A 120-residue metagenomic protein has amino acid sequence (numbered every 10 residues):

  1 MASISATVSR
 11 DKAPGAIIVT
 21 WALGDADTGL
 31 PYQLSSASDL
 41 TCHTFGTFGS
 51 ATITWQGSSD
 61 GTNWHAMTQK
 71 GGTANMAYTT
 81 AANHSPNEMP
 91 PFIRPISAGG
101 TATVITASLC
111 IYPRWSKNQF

Functional and structural regions predicted by a protein language model:
M1-I17, P113-F120: Short, intrinsically disordered N-terminal pre-domain segments
G15-I18, G61-Q69: Surface-exposed loop/edge segments in extracytoplasmic proteins
A16-D27: Extracellular beta-rich ligand/substrate-recognition surface
L30-S35, T68-F120: Beta-sandwich interaction modules
S35-T41: Extended extracellular/luminal ectodomain segments enriched in beta-structured repeat modules
H43-T52, G100-I105: Extended, low-complexity, turn-rich repeat/linker tracts enriched in Gly/Pro/Ser/Thr and Asp/Glu that occur
